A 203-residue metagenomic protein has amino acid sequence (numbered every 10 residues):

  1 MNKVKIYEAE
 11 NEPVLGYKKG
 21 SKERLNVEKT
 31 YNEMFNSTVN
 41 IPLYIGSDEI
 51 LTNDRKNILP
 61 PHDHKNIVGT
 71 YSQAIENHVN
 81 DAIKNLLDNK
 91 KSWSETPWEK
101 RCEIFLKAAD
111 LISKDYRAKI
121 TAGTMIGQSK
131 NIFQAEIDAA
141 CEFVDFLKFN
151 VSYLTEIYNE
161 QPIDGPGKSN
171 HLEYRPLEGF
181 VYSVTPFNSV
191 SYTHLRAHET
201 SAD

Functional and structural regions predicted by a protein language model:
M1-K29, I132-Q134, C141-N159, L172: C-terminal segments
M1-V68: Hydrophobic face of amphipathic alpha-helices that form TPR/SEL1-like repeat modules and related alpha-solenoid
T52-N53, N57-L59, H64-Y158: Glycine-rich loop-to-alpha-helix module at the N-terminal edge of alpha/beta enzyme cores
Y158-P166: Long, charged, glycine-rich C-terminal linkers/tails
G165-V181: Glycine-rich NAD(P)-binding loop of Rossmann-like domains
P186-S189: Conserved AMP-binding
T193-T200: Conserved small/polar residues in nucleotide/adenosyl-binding loops
